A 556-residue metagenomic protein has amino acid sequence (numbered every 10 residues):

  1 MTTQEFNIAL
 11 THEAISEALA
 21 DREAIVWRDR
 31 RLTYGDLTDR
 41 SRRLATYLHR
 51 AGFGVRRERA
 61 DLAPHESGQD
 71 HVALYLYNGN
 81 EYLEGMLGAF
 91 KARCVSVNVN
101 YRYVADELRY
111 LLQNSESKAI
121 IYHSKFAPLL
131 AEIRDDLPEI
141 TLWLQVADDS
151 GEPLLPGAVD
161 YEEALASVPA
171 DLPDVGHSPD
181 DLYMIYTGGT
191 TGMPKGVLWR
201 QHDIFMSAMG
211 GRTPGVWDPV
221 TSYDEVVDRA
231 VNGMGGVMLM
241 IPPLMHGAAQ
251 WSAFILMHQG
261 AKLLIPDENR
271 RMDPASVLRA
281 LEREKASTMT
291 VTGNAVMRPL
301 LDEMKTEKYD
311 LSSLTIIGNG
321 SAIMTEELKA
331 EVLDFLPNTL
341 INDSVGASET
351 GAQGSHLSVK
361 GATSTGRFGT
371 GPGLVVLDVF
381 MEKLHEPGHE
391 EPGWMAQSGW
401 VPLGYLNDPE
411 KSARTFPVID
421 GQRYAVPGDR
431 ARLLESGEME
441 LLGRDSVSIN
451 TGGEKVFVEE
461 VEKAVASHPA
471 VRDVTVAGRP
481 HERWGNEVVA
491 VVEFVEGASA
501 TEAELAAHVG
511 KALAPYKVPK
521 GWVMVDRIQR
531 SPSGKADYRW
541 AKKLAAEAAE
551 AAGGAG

Functional and structural regions predicted by a protein language model:
R30, Y47-Y103, M240, K455: Conserved AMP-binding/adenylate-forming
T33-G35, L182-D218: Conserved AMP-binding A3 loop
L74, I120-Y122, E282, M289 (+8 more regions): AMP-binding/adenylate-forming catalytic core of the ANL superfamily
Y77, Y122-E132, S150, P242 (+4 more regions): Adenylate-forming
K91-A166, G176: Structural core segment of the AMP-binding/adenylate-forming
S167-Y186, G192-M193, L198, D228-M238: Conserved pre-ATP/AMP-binding loop-to-beta segment of ANL
M206-T288, E303: Conserved AMP-binding/adenylation subdomain of ANL enzymes
T315-M439, R444-S448, V461-E462: Conserved AMP-binding/adenylate-forming
